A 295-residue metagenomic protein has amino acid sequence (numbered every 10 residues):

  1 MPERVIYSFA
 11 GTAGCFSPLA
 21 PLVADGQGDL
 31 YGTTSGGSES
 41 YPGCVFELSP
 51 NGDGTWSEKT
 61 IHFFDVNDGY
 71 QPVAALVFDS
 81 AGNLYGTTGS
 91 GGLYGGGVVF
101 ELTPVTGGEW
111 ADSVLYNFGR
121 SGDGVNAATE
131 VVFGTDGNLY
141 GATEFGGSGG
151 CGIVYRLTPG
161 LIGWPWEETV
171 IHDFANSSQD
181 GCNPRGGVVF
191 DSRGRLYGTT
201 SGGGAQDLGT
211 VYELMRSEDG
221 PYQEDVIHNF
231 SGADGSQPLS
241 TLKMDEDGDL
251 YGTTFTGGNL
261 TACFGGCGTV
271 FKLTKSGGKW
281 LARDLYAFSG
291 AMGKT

Functional and structural regions predicted by a protein language model:
M1-T295: Extracellular beta-propeller repeat domains
